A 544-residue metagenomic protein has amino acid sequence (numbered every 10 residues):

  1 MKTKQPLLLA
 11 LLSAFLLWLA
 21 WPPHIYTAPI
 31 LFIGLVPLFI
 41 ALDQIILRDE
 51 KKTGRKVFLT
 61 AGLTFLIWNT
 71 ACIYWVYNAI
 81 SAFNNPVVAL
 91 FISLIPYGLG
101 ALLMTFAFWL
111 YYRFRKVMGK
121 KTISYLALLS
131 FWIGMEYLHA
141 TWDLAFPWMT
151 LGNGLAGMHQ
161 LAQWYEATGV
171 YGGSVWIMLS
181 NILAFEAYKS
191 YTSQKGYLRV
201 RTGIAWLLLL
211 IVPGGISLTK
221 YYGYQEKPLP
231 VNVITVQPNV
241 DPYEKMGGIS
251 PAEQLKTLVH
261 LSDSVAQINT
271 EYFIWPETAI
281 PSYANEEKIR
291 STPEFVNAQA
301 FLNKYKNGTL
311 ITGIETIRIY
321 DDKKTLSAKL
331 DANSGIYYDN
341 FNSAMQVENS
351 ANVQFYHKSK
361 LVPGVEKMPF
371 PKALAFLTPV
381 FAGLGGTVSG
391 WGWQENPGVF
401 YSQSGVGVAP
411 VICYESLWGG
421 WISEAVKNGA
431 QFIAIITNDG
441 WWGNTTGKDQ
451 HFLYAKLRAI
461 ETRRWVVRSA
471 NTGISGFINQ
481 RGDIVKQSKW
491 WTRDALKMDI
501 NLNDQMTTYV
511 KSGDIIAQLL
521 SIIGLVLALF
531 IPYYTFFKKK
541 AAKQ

Functional and structural regions predicted by a protein language model:
M1-Y221, N444, A455, T472 (+2 more regions): Membrane-embedded alpha-helical bundles of multi-pass enzymes that act on lipidic or dolichyl-linked glycan substrates
H24-F39, W68-W75, Q237-N239, T270-E286 (+1 more regions): Short, conserved active-site loops that position catalytic residues or coordinate cofactors/metal ions across diverse
R48, V117, I268, K304-Y305 (+1 more regions): Alpha-helix C-cap/termination motif
W142-F146, K227, Y337-Y338, K489: Short glycine/proline-enriched turns and hinge-like loops at secondary-structure junctions
L155, T235-V240, K360, I500-L502: Short, small-residue-rich loop/turn micro-motifs
G157-Q163, L209-L302, N307: Membrane-interface segments at or immediately adjacent to transmembrane helices that form the boundary between
P276-Q544: Solvent-exposed soluble domains appended to multi-pass membrane proteins
